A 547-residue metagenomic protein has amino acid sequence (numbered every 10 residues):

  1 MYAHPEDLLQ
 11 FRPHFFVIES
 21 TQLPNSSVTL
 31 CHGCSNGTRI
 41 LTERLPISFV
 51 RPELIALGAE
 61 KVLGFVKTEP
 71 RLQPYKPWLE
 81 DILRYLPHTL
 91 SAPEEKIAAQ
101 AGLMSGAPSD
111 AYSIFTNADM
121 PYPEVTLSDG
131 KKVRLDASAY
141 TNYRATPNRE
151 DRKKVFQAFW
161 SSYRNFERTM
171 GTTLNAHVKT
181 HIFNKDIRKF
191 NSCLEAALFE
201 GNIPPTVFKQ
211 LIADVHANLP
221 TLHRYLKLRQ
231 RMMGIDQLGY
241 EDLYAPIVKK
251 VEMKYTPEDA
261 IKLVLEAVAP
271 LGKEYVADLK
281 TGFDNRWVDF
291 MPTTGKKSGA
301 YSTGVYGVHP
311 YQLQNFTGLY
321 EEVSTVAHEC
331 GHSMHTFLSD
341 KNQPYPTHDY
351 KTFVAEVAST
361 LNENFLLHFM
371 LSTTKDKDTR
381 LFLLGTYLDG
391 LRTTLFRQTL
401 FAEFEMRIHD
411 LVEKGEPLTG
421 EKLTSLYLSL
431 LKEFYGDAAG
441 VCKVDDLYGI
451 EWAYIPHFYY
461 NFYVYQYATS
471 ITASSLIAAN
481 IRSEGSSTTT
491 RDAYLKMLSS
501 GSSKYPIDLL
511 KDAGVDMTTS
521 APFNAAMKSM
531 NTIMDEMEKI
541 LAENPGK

Functional and structural regions predicted by a protein language model:
M1, R12-P13, I18, Q22 (+4 more regions): A well-structured
L54-L57, W78-Y85, K96, N202 (+6 more regions): C-terminal, non-catalytic "cap/extension" segments appended to globular domains
K189, T317-F337, S359, N364 (+2 more regions): Active-site recognition of the HExxH zinc-binding catalytic motif
L228, M232-A277, H335, L388-T399 (+1 more regions): Long, K/E/R/D-enriched contiguous segments that form extended
E252-Y255, V305-A327: Short pre-active-site segment immediately N-terminal to the catalytic Zn-binding motif
M253-K254, V288-V308: Catalytic zinc-binding patch centered on the HExxH motif and its immediate surroundings that defines zinc-dependent
E266, P270-A277, T303, H332 (+2 more regions): Conserved helix-loop functional segments at active or binding sites
Y350-T379, Y387-D389, T393, S470: Post-HExxH zinc-binding segment in Zn-dependent metallohydrolases
